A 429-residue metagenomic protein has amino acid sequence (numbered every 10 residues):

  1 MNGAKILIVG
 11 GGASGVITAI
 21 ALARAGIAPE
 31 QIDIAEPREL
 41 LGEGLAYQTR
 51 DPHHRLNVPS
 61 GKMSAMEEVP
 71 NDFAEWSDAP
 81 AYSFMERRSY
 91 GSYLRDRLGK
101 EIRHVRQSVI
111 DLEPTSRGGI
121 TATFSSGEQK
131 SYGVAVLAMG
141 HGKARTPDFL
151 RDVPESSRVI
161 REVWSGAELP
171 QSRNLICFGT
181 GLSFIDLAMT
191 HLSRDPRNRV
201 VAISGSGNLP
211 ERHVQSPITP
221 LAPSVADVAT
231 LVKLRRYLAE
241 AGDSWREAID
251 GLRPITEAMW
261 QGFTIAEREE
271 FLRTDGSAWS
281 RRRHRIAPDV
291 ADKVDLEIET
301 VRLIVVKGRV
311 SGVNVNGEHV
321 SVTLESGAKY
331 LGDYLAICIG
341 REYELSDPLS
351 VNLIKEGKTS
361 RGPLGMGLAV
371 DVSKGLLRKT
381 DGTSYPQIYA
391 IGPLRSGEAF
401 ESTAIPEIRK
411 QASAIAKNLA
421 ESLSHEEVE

Functional and structural regions predicted by a protein language model:
M1-E39, L45, A79-V225, R236-E429: Flavin (primarily FAD) cofactor-binding/catalytic cores of flavoenzymes
L40-G42, R50-H53, V58-G61, G365 (+1 more regions): Residue-level signal for pocket-adjacent positions within structured domains
Q48-N71, I218-L231, D289-D292: N-terminal glycine-rich dinucleotide-binding loop that anchors FAD/FMN and/or NAD(P) in oxidoreductases
D51-M66, N71-L98: Dinucleotide-binding Rossmann-like beta1-alpha1 core, especially the glycine-rich loop that anchors the ADP
K62, E68-W76, P147, T230 (+2 more regions): Secondary-structure junction/capping motif
